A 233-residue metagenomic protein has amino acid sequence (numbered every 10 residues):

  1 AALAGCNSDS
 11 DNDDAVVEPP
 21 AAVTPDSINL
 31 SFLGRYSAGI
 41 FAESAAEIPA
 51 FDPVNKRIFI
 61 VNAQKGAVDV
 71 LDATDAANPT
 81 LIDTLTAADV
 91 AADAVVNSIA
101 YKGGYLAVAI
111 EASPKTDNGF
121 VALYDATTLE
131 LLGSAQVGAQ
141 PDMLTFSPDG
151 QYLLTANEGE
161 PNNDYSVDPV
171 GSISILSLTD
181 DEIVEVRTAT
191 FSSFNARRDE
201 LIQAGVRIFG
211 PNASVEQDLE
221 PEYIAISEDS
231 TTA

Functional and structural regions predicted by a protein language model:
A2-S27: Bacterial Sec-dependent N-terminal signal peptides
N29-F41, D83-A92, T179-L219: Surface-exposed loop and turn segments in beta-propeller and other repeat-based domains that flank or scaffold
F51-N55, Y101-G104, F146-G150, S227-S230: Residue-level detector of Asp-centered blade-edge/turn motifs that repeat once per structural unit in beta-propeller
D75-S113, G138: Blade-loop segments of beta-propeller domains
A109-D117, A156-S172: Short, conserved, GDST-rich strand-edge loop motifs in beta-rich repeat architectures
G119-L129, D168-D180: Beta-propeller blade signature
